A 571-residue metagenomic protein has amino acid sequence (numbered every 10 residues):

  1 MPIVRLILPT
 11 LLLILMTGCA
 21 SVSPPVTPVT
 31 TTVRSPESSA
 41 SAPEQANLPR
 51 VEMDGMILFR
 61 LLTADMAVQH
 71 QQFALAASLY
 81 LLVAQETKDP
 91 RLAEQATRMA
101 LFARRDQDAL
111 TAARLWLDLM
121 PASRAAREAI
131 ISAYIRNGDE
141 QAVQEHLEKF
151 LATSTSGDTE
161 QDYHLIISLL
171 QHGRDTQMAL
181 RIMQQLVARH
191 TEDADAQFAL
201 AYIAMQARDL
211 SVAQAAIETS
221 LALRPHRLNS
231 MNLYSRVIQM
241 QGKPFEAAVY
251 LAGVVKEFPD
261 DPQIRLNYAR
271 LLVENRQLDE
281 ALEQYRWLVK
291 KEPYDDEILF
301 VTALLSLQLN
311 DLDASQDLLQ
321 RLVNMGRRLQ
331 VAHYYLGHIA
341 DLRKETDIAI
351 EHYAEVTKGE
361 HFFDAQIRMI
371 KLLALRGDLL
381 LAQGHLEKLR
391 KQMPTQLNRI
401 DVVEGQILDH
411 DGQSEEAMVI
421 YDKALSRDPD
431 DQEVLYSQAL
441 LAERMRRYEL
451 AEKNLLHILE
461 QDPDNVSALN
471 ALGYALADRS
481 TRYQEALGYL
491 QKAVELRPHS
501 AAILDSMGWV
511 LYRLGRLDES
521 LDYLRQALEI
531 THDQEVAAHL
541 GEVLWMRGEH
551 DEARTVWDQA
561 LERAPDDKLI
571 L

Functional and structural regions predicted by a protein language model:
M1-L8: Bacterial N-terminal signal peptides that target proteins for export
L15-G18: C-terminal motif of bacterial Sec signal peptides marking the signal peptidase cleavage site
A20-S23: Bacterial signal peptide processing site
V26-P28: Intrinsically disordered, low-complexity segments enriched in small residues
T30-V33, L48-Q69, A77-L571: Alpha-solenoid helical repeat scaffolds
E44-A46: Short, contiguous pre-domain boundary segments
